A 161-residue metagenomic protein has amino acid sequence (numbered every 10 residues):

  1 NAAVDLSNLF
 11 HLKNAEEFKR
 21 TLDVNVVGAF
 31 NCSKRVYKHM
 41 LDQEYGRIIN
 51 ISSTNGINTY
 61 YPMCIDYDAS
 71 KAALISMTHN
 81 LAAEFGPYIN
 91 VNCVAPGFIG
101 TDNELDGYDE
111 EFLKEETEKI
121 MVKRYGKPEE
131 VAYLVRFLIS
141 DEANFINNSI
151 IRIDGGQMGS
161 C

Functional and structural regions predicted by a protein language model:
D5, F98-I120, S160-C161: A glycine/serine/threonine-rich, flexible loop-to-helix segment that serves as the NAD(P) cofactor-binding "lid"
L9-K19, I48, E104-L105, F112 (+1 more regions): Substrate-binding pocket helix/loop in short-chain dehydrogenase/reductase
S33, S70, T78: Active-site helix of classical SDR
K38, H79-P87, N144: Alpha-helical segment proximal to the catalytic Tyr-Lys
S53: Residue(s) in the substrate-gating loop at a strand-loop-helix junction that position the organic substrate next
N58, R136, N147-C161: Short C-terminal tail/terminal secondary-structure segment of NAD(P)H-dependent dehydrogenase/reductase domains
I120-V131, E142: A conserved structural motif in NAD(P)-dependent oxidoreductases
